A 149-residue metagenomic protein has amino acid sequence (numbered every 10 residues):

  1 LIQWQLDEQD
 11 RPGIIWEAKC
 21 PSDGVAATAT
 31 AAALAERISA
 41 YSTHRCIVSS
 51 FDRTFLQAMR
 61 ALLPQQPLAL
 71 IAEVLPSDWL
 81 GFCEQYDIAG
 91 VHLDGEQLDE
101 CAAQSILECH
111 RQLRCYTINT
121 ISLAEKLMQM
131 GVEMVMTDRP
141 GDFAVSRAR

Functional and structural regions predicted by a protein language model:
Q3-R149: Short loop-to-alpha-helix "cap/lid" segments that border enzyme active sites across diverse enzyme classes
